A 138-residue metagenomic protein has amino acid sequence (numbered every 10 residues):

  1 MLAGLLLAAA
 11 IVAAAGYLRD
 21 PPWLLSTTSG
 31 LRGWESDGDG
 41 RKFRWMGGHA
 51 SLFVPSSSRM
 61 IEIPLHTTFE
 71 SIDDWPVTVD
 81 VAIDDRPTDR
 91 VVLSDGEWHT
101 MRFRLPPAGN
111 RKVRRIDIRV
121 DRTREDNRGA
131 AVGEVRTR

Functional and structural regions predicted by a protein language model:
M1-R138: C-terminal luminal/periplasmic domains and tails of membrane-associated envelope-modifying transferases
